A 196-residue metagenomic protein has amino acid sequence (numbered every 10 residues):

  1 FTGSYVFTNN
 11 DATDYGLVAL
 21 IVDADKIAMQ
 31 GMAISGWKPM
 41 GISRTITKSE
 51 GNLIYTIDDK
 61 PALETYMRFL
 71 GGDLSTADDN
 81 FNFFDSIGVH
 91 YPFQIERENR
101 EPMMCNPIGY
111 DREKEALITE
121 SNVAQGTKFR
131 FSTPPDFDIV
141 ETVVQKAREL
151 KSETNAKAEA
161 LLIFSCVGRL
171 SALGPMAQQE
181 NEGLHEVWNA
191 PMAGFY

Functional and structural regions predicted by a protein language model:
F1-G174, Q178-A190: Small-residue-enriched flexible segments
M192-Y196: Active-site catalytic microenvironments in core metabolic enzymes, especially phosphate/sugar-handling
